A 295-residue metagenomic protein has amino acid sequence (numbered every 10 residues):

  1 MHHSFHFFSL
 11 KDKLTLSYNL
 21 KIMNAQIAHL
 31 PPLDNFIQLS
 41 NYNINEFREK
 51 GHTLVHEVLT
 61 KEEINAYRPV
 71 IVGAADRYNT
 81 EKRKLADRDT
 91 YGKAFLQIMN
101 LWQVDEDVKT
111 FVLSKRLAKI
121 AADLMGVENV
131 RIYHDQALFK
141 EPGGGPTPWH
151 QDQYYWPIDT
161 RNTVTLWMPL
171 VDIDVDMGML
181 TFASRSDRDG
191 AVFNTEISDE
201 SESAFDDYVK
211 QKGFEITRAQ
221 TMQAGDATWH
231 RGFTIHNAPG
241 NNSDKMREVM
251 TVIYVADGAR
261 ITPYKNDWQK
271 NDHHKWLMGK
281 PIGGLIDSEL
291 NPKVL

Functional and structural regions predicted by a protein language model:
S9-I22: Short, positively charged and aromatic/hydrophobic N-terminal segments
L20-K50, V55-W149, Y155-I158, T195 (+3 more regions): Non-heme Fe(II)-dependent double-stranded beta-helix
N24-L33, E81, F193-T195, A227 (+1 more regions): Non-heme Fe(II)/2-oxoglutarate
L96, Q151-D152, E200-I216, M246 (+1 more regions): Short, surface-exposed loop/helix-turn segments at secondary-structure junctions that function as lids/hinges flanking
Q136, Q151-Q153, M168-D172, S184 (+1 more regions): Short, structured patches in soluble enzyme cores that scaffold and shape functional sites
P157-V175, I253-A256: Short, conserved beta-strand element in jelly-roll/cupin
I173-I235, A259: Double-stranded beta-helix
